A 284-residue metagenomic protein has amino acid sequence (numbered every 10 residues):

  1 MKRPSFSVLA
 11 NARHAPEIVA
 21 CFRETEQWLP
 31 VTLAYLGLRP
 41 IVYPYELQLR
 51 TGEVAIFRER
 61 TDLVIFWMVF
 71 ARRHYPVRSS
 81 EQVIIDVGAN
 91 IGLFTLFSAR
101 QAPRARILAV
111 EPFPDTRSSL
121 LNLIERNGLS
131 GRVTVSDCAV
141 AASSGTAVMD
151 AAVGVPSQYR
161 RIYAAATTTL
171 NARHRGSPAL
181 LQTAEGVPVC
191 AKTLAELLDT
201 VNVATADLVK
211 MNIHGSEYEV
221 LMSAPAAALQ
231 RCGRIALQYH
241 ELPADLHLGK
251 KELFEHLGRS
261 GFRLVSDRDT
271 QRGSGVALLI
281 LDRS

Functional and structural regions predicted by a protein language model:
M1-S284: Phosphate/nucleotide-binding beta-alpha loop and adjacent structural elements of enzyme active sites
